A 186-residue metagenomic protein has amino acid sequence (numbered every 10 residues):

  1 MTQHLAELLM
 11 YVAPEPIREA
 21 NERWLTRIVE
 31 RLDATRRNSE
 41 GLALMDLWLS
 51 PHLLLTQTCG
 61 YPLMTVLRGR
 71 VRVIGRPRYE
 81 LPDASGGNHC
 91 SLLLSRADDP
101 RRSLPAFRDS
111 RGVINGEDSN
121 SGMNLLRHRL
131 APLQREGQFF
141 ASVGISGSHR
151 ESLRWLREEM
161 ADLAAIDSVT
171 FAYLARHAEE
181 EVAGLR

Functional and structural regions predicted by a protein language model:
M1-N88, R101: N-terminal hydrophobic or amphipathic helices and topogenic motifs
E7, Y11-R27, S85-S146, S152 (+1 more regions): Bilobed "Venus flytrap"/periplasmic-binding protein-like clamshell domains and structurally analogous long
R36-R37, V143, L185-R186: Generic structural signal for residues in well-ordered beta-strands
A43-D46, E151-W155: Short, hydrophobic alpha-helical packing/hinge segments within bilobed ligand-binding/sensory domains
W48-L49, P105-R108, R157, A175: Alpha-helix boundary recognition
H52, V71, F107-D109, E136 (+3 more regions): Local beta-strand N-terminus motif with an aromatic residue
T58-R68, R157, D162-L185: A ligand-binding cleft/hinge motif common to bilobed small-molecule-binding domains
V73-R76, I114, I145, R186: Structural signal for conserved beta-strand scaffold positions within catalytic alpha/beta enzyme cores
